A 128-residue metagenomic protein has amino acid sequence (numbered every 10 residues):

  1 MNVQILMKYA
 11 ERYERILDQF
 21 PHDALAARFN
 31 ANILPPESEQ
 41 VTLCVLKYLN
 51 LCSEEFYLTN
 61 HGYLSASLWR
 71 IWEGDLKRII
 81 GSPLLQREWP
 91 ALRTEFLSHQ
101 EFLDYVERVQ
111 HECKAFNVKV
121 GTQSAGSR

Functional and structural regions predicted by a protein language model:
N2-R128: Amphipathic alpha-helical "stem/stalk" segments
